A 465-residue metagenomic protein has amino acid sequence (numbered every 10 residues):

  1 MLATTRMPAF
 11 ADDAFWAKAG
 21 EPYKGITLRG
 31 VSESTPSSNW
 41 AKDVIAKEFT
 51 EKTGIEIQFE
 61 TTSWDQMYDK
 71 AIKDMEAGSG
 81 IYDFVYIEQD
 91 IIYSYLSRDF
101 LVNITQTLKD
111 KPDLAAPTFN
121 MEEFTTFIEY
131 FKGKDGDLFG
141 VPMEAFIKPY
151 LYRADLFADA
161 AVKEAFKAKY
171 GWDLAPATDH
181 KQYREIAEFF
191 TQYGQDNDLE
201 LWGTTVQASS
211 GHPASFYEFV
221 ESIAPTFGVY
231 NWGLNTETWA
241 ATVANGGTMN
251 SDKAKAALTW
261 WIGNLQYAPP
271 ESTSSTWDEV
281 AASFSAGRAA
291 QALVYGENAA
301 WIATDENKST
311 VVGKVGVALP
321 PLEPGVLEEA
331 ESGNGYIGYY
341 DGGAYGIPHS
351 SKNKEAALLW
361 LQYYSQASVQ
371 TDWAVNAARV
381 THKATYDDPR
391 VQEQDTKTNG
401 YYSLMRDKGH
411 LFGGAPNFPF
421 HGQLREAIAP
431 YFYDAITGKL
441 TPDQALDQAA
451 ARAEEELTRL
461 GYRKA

Functional and structural regions predicted by a protein language model:
F10-P22, Q89-P149, F219, G316-P321 (+3 more regions): Hinge/lid segment of periplasmic solute-binding proteins
F10-W16, T27, F131, V315-E331 (+2 more regions): Long, aromatic- and glycine/proline-rich binding clefts that accommodate carbohydrate-like moieties
A14-A19, P36-E56, D155, I428 (+1 more regions): Short, polar/charged alpha-helical segment
F15-V44, F146, P416-P419: Extracytoplasmic "Venus flytrap"
K24-P36, I55-E60, D83-F84, W360: Short, well-ordered beta-strand elements
K47-E123, D137, A160, A165 (+4 more regions): Extracytoplasmic "Venus flytrap"/periplasmic binding protein-like
L156, G263-P269, N307-V380, F412-G413: Extracytoplasmic/periplasmic substrate-recognition and gating elements
Q182-T191, S222-S274, G316: Glycine-centered hinge/linker elements that transmit conformational signals in sensory and ligand-binding systems
